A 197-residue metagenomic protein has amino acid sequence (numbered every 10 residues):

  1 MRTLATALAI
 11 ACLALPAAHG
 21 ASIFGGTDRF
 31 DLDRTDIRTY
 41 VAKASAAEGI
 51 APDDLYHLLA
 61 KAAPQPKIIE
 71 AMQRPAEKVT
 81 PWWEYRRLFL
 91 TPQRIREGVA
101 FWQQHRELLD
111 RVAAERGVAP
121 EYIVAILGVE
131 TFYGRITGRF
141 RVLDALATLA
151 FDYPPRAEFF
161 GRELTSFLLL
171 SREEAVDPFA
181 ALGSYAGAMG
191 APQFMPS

Functional and structural regions predicted by a protein language model:
M1-T3: Positively charged n-region of N-terminal signal peptides that target proteins for export
A7-P16: Bacterial N-terminal signal peptides
A18-G20: Boundary at the C-terminal end of the N-terminal hydrophobic targeting segment
S22-P64: N-terminal mature-domain "stem" immediately C-terminal to a signal peptide or N-terminal signal-anchor/transmembrane
E48-S197: Catalytic glycan-binding domains that act on GlcNAc-containing polysaccharides
